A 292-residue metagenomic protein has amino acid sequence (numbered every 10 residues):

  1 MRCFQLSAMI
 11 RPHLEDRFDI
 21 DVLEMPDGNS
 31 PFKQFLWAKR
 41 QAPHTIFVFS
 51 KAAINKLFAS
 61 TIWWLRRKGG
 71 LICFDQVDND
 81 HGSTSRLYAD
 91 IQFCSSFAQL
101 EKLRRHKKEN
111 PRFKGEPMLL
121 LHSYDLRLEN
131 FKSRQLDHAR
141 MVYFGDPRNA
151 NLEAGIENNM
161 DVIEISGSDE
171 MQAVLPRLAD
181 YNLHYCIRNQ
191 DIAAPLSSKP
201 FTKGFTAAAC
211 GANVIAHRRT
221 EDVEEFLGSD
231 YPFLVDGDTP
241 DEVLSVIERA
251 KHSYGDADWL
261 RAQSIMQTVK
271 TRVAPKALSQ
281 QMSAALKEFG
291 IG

Functional and structural regions predicted by a protein language model:
M1-A8, H122-D180, K203-G204: Conserved catalytic-core segment of nucleotide-activated headgroup transferases in glycan assembly
M1-F58, L71, E221-D222, L234-D236 (+3 more regions): N-terminal pre-catalytic "stem/leader" segment of glycosyltransferase-like enzymes
L23-P111: Extended catalytic core of nucleotide-activated donor transferases of GT-like folds
P26, N79, A98, K114-N130 (+1 more regions): Short beta-strand->alpha-helix junction loop in the catalytic core of nucleotide-activated group-transfer enzymes
K33-A42, V174-R177, V246-A250: Short amphipathic alpha-helix with an adjacent loop that forms part of the alpha/beta core around
H81-Y88, L103-H106, E153-N159, L175-R177 (+1 more regions): Short loop/helix-cap segments at secondary-structure boundaries that form the rim of catalytic
R127-F131, G237-D241, S245, H252-F289: A charged, aromatic-enriched C-terminal amphipathic alpha-helix characteristic of glycosyltransferases across folds
Q172, L178-A209, I215-F226: Nucleotide-sugar-dependent
